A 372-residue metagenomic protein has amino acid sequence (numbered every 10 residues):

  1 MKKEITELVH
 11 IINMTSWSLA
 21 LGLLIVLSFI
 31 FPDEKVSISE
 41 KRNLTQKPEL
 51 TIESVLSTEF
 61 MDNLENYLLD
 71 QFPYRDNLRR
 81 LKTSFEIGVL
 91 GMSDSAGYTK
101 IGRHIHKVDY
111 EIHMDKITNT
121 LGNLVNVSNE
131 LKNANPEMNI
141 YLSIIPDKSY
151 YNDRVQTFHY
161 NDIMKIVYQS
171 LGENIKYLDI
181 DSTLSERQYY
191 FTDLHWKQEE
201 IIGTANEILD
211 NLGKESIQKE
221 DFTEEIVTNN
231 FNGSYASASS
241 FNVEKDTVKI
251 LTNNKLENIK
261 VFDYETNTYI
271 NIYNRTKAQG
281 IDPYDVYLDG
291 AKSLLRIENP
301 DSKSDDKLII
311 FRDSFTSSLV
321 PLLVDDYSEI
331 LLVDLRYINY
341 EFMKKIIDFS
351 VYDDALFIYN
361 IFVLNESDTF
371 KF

Functional and structural regions predicted by a protein language model:
M1-F372: Extracellular glycan-modifying ectodomains
